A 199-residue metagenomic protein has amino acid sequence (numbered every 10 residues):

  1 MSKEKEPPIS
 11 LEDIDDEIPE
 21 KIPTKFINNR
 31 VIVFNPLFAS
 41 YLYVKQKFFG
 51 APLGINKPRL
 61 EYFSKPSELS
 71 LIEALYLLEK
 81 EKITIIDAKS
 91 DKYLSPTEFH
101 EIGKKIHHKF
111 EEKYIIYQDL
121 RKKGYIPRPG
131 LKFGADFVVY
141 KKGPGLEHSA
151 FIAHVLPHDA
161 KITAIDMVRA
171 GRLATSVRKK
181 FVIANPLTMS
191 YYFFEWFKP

Functional and structural regions predicted by a protein language model:
M1-P199: Long Lys/Arg-rich low-complexity intrinsically disordered regions in nucleic-acid-associated proteins
